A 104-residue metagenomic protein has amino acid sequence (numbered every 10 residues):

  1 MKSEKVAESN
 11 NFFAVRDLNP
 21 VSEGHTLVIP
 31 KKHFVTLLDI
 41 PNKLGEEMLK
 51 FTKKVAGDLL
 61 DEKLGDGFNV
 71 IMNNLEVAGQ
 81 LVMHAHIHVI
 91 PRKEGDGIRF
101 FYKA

Functional and structural regions predicted by a protein language model:
M1-A104: HIT superfamily nucleotide-processing domains
